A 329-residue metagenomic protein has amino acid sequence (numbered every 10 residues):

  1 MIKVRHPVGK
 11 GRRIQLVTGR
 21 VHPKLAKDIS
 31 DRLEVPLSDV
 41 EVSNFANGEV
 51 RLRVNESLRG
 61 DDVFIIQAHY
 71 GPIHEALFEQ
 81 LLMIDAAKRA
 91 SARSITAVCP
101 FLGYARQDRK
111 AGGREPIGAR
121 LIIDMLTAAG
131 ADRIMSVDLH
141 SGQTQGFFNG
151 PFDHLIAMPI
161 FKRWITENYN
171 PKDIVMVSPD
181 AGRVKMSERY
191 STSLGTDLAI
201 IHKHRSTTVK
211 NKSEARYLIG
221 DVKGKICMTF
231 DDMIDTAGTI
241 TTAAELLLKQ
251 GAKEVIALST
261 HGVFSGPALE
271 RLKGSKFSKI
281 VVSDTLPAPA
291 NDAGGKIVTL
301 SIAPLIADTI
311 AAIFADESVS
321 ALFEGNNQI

Functional and structural regions predicted by a protein language model:
M1-I329: PRPP-associated nucleotide enzymes
